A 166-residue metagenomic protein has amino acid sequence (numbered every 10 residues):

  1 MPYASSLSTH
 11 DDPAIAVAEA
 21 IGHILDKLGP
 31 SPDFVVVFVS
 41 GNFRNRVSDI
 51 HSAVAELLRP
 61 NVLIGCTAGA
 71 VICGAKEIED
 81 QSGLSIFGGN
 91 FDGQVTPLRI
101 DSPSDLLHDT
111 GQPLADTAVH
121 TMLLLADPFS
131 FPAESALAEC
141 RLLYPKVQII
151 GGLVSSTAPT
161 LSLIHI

Functional and structural regions predicted by a protein language model:
M1-S162: Alpha/propeptide regions of enzymes that mature by internal proteolysis
I164-I166: Conserved small/polar residues in nucleotide/adenosyl-binding loops
